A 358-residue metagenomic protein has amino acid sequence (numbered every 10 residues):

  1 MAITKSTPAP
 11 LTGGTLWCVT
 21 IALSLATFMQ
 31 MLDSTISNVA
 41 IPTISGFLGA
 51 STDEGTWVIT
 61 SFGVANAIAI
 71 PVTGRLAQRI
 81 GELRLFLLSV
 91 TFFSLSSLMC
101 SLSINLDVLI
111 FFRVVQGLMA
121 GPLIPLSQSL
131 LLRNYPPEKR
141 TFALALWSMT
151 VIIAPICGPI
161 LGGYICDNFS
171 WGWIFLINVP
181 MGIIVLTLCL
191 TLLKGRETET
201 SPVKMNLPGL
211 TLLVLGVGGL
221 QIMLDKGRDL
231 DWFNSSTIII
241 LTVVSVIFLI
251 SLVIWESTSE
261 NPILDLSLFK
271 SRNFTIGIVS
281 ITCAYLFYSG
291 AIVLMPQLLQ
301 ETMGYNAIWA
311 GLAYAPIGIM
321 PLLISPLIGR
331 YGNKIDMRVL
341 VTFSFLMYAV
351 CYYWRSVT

Functional and structural regions predicted by a protein language model:
L16-L32, S37-V39, L48, T52-I59 (+5 more regions): 12-transmembrane solute porter fold
F28, T60-V64, T91, A145-I153 (+3 more regions): Transmembrane alpha-helical cores of Major Facilitator Superfamily
P42, G74-R75, Q128-S129, G162-G163 (+3 more regions): Small-residue-mediated transmembrane helix hinge/kink sites in multi-pass secondary transporters
F47-L48, D53, Q78-R79, S101-I104 (+7 more regions): Membrane-helix boundary and inter-helical linker elements of multi-pass secondary transporters
T60-T73, I124-Q128, A315-I328: Central cavity-lining transmembrane alpha-helices of secondary-active solute carriers, predominantly the Major
I70-G209: Helix-loop-helix hairpins in multi-pass membrane proteins, especially solute transporters
F92-L102, V115, M119, M181-L188 (+5 more regions): Transmembrane-helix signature of multi-pass solute transporters
V179-T198, V214-K226, V244-T258: C-terminal membrane-cytosol helix-exit motif in multi-pass small-molecule transporters
